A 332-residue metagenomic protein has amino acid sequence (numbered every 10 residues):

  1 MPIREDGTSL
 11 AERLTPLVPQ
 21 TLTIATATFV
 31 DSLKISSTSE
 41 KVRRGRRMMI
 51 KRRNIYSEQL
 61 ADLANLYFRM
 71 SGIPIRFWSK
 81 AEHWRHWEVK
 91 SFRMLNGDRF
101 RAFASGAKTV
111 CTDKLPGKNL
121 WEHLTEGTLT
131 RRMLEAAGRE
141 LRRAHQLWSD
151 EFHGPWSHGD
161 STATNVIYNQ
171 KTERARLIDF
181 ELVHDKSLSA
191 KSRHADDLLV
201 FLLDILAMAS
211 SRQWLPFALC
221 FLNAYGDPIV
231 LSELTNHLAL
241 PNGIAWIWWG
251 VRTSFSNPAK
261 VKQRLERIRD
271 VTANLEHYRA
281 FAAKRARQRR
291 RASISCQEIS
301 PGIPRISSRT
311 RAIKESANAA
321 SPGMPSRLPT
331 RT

Functional and structural regions predicted by a protein language model:
M1-D31: Juxta-kinase regulatory segment immediately upstream of eukaryotic protein kinase catalytic domains
S36-H83: ATP-binding glycine-rich loop module of kinase domains
V42-R47, P116, N169-A175: Active-site beta-strand-loop-beta-strand hairpin of nuclease catalytic cores that positions key catalytic residues
I55-Y56, L60-P74, G97, T109-T130 (+1 more regions): A glycine-centered beta->alpha junction motif in the catalytic cores of kinase/phosphotransferase enzymes
H86-R99, W121-G159, T164, Y168-N169: Conserved kinase catalytic-core helix
R101-T109: Short beta-strand micro-motifs within the conserved protein kinase catalytic domain, predominantly in the N-lobe
F180-Y278: C-lobe/activation-segment region of protein kinase-like
R290-C296, S300-T332: Low-acidity, Ser/Thr- and Arg-rich intrinsically disordered low-complexity segments
